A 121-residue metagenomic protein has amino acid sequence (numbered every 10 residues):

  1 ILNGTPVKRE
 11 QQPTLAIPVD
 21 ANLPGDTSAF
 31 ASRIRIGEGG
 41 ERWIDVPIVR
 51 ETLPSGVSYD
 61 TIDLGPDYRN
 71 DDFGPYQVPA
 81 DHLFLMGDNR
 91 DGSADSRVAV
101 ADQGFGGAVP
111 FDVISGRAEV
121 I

Functional and structural regions predicted by a protein language model:
I1-I121: Soluble "head" domains of membrane/secretory-pathway proteins
